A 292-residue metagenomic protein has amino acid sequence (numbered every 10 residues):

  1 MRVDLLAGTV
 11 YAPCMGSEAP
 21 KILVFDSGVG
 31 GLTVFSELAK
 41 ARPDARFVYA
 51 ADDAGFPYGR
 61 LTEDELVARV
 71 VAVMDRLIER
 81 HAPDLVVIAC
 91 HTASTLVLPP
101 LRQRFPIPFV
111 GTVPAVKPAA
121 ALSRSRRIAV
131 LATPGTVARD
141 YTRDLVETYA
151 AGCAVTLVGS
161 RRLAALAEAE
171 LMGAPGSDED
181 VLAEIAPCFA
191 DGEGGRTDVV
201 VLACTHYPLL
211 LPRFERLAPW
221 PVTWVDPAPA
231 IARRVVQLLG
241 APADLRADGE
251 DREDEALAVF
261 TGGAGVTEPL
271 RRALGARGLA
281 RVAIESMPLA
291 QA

Functional and structural regions predicted by a protein language model:
L6-A292: Non-catalytic structural scaffold of enzyme domains
